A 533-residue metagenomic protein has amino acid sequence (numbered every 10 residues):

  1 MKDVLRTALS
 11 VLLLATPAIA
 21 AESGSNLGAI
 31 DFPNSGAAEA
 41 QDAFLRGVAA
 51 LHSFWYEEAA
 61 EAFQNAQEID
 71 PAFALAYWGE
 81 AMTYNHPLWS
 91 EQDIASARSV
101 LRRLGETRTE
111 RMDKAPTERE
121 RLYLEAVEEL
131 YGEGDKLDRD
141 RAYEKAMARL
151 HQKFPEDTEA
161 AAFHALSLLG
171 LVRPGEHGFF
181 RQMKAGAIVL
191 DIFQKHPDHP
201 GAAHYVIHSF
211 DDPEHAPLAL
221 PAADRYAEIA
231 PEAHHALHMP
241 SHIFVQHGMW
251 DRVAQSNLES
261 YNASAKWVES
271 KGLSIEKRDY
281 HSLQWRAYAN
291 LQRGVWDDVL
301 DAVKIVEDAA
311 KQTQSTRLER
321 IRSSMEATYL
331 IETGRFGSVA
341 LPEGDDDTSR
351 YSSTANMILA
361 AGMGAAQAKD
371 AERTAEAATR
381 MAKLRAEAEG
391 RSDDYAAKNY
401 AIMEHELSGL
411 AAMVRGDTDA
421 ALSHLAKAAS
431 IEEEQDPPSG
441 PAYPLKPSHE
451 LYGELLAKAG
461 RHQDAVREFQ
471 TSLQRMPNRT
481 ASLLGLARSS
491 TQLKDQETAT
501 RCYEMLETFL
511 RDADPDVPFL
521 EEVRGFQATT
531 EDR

Functional and structural regions predicted by a protein language model:
A38-L45, A74-Y84, D113-G134, E156-P174 (+7 more regions): Amphipathic alpha-helical repeat scaffolds of TPR domains
A50, Y84, E129, L168 (+8 more regions): Residue at a conserved register position within TPR or TPR-like alpha-solenoid repeats
Y56-E61, E80-T117, E125-D138, L171-F180 (+4 more regions): Inter-helical turn/loop elements of alpha-helical hairpins
E68-I69, H151-K153, F193-K195, D224-E232 (+7 more regions): Solenoid-like repeat scaffolds
A74, A81-T109, V245, D251-A263 (+6 more regions): TPR/TPR-like (Sel1-like) alpha-helical repeat modules
